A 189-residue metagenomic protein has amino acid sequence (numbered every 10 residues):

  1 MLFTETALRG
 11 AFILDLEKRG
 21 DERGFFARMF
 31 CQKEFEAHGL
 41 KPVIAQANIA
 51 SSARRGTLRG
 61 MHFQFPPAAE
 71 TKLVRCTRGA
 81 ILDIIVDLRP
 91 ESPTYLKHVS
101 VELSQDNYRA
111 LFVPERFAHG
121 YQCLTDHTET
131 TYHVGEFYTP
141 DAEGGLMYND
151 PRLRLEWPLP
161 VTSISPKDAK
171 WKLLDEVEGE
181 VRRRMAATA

Functional and structural regions predicted by a protein language model:
M1-N107, T125-H127, V134-A189: Non-catalytic, conserved peripheral segments adjacent to functional cores
L111, H119-L124: Short beta-strand His + acidic residue motifs that chelate non-heme Fe in jelly-roll/DSBH and cupin folds
